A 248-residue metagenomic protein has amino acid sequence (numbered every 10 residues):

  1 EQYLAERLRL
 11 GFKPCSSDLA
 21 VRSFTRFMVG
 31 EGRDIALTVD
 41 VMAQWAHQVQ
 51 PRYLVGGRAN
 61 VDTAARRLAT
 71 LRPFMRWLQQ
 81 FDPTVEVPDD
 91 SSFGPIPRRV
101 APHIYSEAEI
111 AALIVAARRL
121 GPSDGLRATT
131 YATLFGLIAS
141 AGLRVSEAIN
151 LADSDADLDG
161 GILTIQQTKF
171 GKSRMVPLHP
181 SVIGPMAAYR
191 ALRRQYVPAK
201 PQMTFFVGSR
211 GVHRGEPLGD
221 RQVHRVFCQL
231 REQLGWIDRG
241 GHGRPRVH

Functional and structural regions predicted by a protein language model:
E1-H248: Conserved catalytic core of the tyrosine transesterase superfamily
